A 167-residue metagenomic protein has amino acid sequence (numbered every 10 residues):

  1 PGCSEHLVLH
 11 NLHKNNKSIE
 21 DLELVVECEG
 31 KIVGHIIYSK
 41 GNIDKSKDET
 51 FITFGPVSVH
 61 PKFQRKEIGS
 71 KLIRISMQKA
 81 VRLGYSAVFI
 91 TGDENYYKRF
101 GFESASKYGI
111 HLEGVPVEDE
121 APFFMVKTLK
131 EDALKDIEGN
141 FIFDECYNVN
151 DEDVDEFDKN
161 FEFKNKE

Functional and structural regions predicted by a protein language model:
P1-I43: Active-site rim helix/loop that mediates acceptor-substrate recognition in acyltransferases
D21-C28, S58, Y85, F89-G92: Internal, conserved structured core segments that host functional sites
C28-G30, K62, T128-A133: Short loop segments at secondary-structure junctions
N42-F54, Q64: A conserved beta-turn-beta hairpin within the catalytic core of GNAT-like acetyltransferases that forms part
F54, V59, R65-Q78, F89-I90: Conserved acetyl-CoA-binding loop-helix of GNAT-fold acetyltransferases
R82-Y85, G92-D119: Conserved active-site alpha-helix within GNAT-family acetyltransferase domains
V117-D119, F123, F163: Cell-envelope/extracellular anchoring and linker segments
E131-E167: Acidic/histidine-enriched, glycine/proline-rich intrinsically disordered or flexible terminal extensions
